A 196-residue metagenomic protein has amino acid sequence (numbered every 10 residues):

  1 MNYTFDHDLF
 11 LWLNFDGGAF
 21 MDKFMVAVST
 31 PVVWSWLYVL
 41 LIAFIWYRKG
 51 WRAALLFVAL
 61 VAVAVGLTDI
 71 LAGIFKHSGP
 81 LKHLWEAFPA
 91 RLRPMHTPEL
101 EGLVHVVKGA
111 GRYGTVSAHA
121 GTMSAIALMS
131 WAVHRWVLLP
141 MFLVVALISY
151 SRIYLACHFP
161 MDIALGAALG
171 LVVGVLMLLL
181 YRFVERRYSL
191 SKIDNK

Functional and structural regions predicted by a protein language model:
M1-Y38, A72-G111, I193-K196: N-terminal transmembrane-helix/juxtamembrane module of multi-pass inner/ER membrane proteins
F20-M21, K49-A54, V133-P140: Membrane-helix interface segments
L37-R48, M123-L128: Hydrophobic, aromatic-rich transmembrane alpha-helices and their immediate juxtamembrane boundary segments
I42-I74: Interfacial segments of alpha-helical transmembrane regions
R48-K49, P80, A90, A156-F159: Short helix-capping/hinge motifs at transmembrane helix termini and TM-loop junctions
L60-A62, I74-A87, M161-A167, F183-S191: A cytosolic-side transmembrane-helix exit/cap motif
V65-G73, H77, L171-L179: Transmembrane alpha-helical segments of multi-pass membrane transport proteins and ion-pumping complexes
E101-K196: Membrane-embedded catalytic cores of phosphoryl/pyrophosphoryl-handling enzymes
